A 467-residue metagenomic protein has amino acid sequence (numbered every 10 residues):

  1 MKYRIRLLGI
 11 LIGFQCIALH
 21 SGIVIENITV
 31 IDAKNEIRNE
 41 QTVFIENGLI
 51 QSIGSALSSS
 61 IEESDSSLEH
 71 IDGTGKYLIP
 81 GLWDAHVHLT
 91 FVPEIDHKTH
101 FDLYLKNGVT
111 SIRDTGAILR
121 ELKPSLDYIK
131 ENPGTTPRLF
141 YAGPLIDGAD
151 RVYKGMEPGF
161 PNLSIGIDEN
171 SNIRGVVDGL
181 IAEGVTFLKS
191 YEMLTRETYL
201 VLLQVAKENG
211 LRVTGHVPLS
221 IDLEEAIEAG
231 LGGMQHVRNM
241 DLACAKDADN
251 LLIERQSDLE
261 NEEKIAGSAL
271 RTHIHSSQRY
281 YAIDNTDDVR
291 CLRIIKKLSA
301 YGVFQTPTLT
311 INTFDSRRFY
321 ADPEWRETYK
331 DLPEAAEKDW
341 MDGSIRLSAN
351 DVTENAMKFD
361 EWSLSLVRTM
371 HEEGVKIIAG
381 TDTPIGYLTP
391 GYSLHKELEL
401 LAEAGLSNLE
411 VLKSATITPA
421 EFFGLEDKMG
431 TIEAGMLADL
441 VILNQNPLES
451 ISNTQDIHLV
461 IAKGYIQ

Functional and structural regions predicted by a protein language model:
L8-A18: Bacterial N-terminal signal peptides
I23, E62-D96, D102-L105, T110: Replace "His-x-His-based motif
I28, G48, G75, W83-H86 (+14 more regions): Divalent metal-coordination and catalytic microenvironments
V30-T42, S55-S58, T389, S407-L412 (+1 more regions): Acidic, glycine-enriched loop/beta-strand segments at the rims of small-molecule binding/catalytic pockets
K34-I79: Histidine-rich, glycine-flanked metal-binding segment
A85-I95, G155-N172: Active-site mouth loops of central-metabolism enzymes
H100-E121, T136-P144, A182-M193, L203 (+5 more regions): Divalent metal-dependent hydrolysis catalytic cores, especially in the metallo-beta-lactamase
V176-F187, L194, M240-A404: Active-site neighborhoods of metal-dependent hydrolases
